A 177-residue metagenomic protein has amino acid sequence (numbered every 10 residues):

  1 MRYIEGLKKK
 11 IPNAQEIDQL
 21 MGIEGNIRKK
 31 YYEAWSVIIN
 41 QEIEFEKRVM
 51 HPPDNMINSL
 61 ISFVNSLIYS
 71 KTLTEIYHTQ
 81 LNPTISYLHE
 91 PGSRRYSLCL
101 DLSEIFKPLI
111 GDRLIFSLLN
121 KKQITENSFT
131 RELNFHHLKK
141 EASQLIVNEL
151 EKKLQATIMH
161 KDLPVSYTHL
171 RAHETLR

Functional and structural regions predicted by a protein language model:
M1-K107, L119: Long, contiguous internal "core" modules enriched in hydrophobic/ aromatic residues
I68, T168-H169: A broad, low-amplitude sensor of folded, mature protein cores
S103-K107, G111, I115-I158: C-terminal, helix-dominated tail/subdomain
H169-R177: Single conserved hydrophobic/aromatic residue that forms the stacking wall/gate of nucleotide- or nucleobase-binding
